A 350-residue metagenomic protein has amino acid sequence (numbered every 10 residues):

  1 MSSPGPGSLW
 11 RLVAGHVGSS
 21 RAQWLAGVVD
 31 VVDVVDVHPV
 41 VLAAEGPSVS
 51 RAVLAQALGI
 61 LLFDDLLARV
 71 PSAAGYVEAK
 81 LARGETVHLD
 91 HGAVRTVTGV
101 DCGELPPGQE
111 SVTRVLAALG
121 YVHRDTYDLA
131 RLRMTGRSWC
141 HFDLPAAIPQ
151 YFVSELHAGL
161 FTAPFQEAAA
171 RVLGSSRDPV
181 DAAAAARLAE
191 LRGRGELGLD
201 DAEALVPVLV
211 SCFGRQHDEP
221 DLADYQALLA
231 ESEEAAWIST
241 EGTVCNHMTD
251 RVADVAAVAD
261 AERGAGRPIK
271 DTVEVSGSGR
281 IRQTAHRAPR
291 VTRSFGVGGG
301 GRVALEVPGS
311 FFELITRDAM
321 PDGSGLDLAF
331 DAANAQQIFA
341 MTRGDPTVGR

Functional and structural regions predicted by a protein language model:
S2-Q109, T113-R350: Extended, well-ordered protein cores
